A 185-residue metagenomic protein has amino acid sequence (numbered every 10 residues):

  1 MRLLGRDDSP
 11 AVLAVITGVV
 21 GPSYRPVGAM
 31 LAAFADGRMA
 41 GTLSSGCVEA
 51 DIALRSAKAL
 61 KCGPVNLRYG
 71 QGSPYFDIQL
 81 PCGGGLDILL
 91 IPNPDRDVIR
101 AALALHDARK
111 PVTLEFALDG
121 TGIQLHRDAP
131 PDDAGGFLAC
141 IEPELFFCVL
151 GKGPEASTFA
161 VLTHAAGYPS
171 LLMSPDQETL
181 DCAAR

Functional and structural regions predicted by a protein language model:
M1-R185: Segments forming oxygen-rich coordination pockets for charged ligands
